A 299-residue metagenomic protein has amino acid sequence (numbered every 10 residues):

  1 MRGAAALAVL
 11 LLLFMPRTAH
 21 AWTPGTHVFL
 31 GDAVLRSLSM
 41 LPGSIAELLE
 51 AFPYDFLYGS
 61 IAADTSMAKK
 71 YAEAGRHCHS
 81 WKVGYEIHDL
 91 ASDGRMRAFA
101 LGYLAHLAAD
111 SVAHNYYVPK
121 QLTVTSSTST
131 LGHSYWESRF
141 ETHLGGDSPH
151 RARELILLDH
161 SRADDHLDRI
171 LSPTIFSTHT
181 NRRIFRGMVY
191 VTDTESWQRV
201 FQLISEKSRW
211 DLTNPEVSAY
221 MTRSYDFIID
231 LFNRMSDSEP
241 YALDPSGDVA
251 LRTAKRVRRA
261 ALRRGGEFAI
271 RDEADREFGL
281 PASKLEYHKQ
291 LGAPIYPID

Functional and structural regions predicted by a protein language model:
R2-F99, A108-D299: N-terminal leader/auxiliary helical segments
G102-Y103: Alpha-helical transmembrane segments of multi-pass membrane proteins, especially transporters and channels
